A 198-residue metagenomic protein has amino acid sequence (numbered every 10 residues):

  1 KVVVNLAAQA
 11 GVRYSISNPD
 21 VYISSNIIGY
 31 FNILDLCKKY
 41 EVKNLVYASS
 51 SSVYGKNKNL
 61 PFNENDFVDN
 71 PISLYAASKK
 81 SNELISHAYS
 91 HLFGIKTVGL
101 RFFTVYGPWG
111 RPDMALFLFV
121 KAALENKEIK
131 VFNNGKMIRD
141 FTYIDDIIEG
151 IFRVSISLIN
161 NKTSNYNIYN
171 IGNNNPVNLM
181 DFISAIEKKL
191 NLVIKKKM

Functional and structural regions predicted by a protein language model:
K1-V105, V177, K188-K189: N-terminal Rossmann-like NAD(P)+-binding domain of SDR-like oxidoreductases, especially those catalyzing
I27-D35, D113, D145-I148, F152: Conserved active-site region of classical short-chain dehydrogenase/reductase
L34, H87, F117-K121, F152: Solvent-exposed, non-membrane alpha-helical residues enriched in polar/charged side chains
L60-P61, P112-V120: A glycine/serine/threonine-rich, flexible loop-to-helix segment that serves as the NAD(P) cofactor-binding "lid"
L74, P112-D113, I144, L179: Amphipathic alpha-helical segment in the mid-to-C-terminal domain of diverse UDP/GDP-sugar glycosyltransferases
T104, P108, M137-R139: Heptad-repeat alpha-helical coiled-coil signaling segments
A123-M198: C-terminal substrate-binding subdomain of Rossmann-fold SDR/epimerase-dehydratase oxidoreductases
